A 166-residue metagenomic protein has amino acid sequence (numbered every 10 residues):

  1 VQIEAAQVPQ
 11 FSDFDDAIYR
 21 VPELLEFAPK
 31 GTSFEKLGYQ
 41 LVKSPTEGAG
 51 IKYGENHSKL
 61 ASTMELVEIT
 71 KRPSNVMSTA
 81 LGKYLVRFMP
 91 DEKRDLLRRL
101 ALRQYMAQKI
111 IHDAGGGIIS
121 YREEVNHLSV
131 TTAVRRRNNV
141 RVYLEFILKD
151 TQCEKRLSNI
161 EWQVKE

Functional and structural regions predicted by a protein language model:
V1-E166: Donor-sugar nucleotide-binding helix/loop cap in glycosyltransferases
